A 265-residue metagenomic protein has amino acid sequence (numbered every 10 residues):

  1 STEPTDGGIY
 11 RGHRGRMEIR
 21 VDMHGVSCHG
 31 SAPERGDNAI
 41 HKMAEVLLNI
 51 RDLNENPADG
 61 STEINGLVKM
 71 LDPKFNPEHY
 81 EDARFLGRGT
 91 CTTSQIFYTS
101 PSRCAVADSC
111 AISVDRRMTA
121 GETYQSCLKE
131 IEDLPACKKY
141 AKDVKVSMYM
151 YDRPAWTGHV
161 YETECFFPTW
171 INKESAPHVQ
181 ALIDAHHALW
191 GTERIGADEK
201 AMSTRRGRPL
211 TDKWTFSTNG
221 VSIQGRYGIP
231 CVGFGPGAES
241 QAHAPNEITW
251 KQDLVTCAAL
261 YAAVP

Functional and structural regions predicted by a protein language model:
S1-E18, A83: Acidic/histidine-rich catalytic neighborhood of metal-dependent amide-processing enzymes
E18-A263: Metal-dependent amide/peptide-bond hydrolase catalytic core, centered on the "pita-bread" metallohydrolase fold
